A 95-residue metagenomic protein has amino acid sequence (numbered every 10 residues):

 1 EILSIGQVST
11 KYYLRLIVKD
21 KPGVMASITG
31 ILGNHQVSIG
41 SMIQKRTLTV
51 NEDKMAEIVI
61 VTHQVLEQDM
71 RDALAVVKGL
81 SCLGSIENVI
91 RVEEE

Functional and structural regions predicted by a protein language model:
E1-E95: A conserved regulatory-domain signal marking ACT and ACT-like small-molecule sensing domains and adjacent regulatory
